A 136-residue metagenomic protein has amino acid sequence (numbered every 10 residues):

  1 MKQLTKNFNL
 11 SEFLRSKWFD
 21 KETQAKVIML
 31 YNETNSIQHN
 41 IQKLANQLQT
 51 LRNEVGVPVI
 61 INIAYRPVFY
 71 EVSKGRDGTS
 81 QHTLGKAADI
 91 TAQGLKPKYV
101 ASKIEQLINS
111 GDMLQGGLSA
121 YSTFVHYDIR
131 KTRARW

Functional and structural regions predicted by a protein language model:
M1-E54, A120-S122, R130-W136: Extracytoplasmic cell-surface/polysaccharide-interacting catalytic and binding patches
K2, T79-W136: Catalytic cores and adjacent binding grooves of peptidoglycan-active enzymes
K17, K21, V27, V59-A64 (+1 more regions): Conserved phosphate/metal-binding and DNA-contacting active-site motifs used in DNA phosphodiester-bond processing
N32-T34, V59-Y65, P97-V100: N-terminal start-of-chain detector that recognizes signal peptides and the immediate post-cleavage beginning
H39-I41, R66-E71, I104-I108: A short linear-motif detector with a strong N-terminal bias
N40, L44-Q47, V57, Y70 (+3 more regions): Amphipathic alpha-helical interface surfaces
L48-G75: Extended, low-complexity, intrinsically disordered C-terminal regulatory tails of eukaryotic serine/threonine kinases
